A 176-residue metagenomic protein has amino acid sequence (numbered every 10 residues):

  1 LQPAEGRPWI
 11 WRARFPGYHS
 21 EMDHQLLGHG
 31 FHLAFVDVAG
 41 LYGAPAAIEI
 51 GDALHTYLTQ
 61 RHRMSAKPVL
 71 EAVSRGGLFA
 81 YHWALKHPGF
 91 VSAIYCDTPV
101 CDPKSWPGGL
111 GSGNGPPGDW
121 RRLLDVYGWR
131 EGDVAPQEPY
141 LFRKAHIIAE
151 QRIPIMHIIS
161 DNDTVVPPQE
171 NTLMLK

Functional and structural regions predicted by a protein language model:
L1-G6, H146-I148: Short beta-strand-to-loop junctions in surface cap/lid or active-site-entrance loops
E5-F15: Short beta-strand element of the alpha/beta-hydrolase
Y18-A34: Short amphipathic alpha-helix adjacent to the substrate-entry channel of hydrolases
Y42-R63, H82: Alpha/beta-hydrolase active-site loop
R63-S74: Alpha/beta-hydrolase fold nucleophile elbow
A72-H82: Glycine-rich nucleophile elbow surrounding the catalytic serine of serine-hydrolase chemistry
H82-E131: Hydrolase active-site cap/lid region
G113-L175: The feature captures the conserved acid-bearing segment of alpha/beta-hydrolase catalytic domains
